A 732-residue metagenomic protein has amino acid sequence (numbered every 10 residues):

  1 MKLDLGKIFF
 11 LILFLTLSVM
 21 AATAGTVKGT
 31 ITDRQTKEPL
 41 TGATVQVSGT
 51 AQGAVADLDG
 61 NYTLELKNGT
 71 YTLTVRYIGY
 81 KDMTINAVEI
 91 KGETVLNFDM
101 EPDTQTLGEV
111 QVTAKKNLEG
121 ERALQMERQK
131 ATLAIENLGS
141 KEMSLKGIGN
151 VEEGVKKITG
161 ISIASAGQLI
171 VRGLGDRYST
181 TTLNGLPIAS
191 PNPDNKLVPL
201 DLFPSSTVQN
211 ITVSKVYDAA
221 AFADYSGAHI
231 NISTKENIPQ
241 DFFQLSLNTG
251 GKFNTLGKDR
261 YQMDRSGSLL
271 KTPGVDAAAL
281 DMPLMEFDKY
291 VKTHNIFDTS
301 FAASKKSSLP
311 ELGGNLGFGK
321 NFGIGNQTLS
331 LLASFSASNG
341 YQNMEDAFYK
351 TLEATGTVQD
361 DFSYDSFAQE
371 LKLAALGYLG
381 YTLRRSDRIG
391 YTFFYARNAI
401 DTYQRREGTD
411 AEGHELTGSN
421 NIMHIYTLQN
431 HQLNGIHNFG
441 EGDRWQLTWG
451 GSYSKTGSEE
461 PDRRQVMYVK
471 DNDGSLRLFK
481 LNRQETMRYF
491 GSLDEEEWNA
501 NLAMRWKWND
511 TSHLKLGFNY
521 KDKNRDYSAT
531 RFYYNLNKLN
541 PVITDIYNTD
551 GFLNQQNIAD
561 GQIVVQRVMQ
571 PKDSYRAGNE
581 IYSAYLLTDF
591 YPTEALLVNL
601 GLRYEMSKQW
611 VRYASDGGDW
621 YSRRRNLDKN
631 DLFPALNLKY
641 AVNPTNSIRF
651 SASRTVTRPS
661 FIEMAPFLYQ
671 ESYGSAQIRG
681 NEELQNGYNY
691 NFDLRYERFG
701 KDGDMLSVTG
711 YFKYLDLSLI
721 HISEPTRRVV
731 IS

Functional and structural regions predicted by a protein language model:
T32, T44-S48, R76-Y80, K91-S144 (+1 more regions): Short, acidic, small-residue-rich periplasmic hinge/interaction motif at the N-terminus of Gram-negative outer-membrane
T50-N61: Short, acidic Ser/Thr/Gly-rich low-complexity loop/linker segments typical of extracellular and cell-surface proteins
N117-L118, R122-V171, D176, G185-A219 (+1 more regions): Periplasmic N-terminal accessory/gating domains of Gram-negative outer-membrane beta-barrel systems
T249-F253, A337-Y341, Y395-A399, F439 (+10 more regions): Transmembrane beta-strands of outer-membrane beta-barrel pores
N295-Q404, T427-H431, A635-L636: Transmembrane beta-barrel wall of Gram-negative outer-membrane proteins
T417-N434, R567-Y582, L627, T645 (+3 more regions): Outer-membrane beta-barrel signature, preferentially recognizing the C-terminal barrel domain of Gram-negative
N482-M487, G491, E496-W498, A503-T645 (+1 more regions): Signature of Gram-negative outer-membrane beta-barrel scaffolds
I720-I731: Single conserved hydrophobic/aromatic residue that forms the stacking wall/gate of nucleotide- or nucleobase-binding
